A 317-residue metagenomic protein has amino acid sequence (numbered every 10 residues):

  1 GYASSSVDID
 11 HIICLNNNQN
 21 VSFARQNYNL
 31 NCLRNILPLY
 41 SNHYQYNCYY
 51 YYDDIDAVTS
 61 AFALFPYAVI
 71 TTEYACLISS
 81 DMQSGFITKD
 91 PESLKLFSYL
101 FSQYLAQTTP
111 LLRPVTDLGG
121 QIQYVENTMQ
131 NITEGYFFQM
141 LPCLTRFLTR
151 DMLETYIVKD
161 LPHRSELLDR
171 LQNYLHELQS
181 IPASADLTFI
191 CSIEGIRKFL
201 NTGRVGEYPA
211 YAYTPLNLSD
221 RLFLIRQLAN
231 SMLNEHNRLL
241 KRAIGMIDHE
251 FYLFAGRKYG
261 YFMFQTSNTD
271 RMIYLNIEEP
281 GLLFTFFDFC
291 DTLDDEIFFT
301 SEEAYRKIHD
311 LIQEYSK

Functional and structural regions predicted by a protein language model:
G1-S301, I308: Hydrophobic protein-protein interaction segments
S267, D310-K317: Non-catalytic regulatory/interaction regions at protein termini and inter-domain linkers
